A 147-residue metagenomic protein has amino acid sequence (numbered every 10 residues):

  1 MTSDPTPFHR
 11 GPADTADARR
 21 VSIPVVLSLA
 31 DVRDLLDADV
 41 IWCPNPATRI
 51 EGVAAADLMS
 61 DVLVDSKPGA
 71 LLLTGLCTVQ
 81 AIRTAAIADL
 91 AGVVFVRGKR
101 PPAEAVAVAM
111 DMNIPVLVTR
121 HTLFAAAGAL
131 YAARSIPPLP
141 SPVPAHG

Functional and structural regions predicted by a protein language model:
T2-G11, V32: Intrinsically disordered, low-complexity regions enriched in acidic/Ser/Thr/Pro/Gln residues
D4-F8, A47-R49, A54-L71, G75-H146: Feature captures the catalytic cores and cofactor-binding loops of soluble hydro-lyases/lyases that act on carboxylate
T15-D57: An N-cap/entry alpha-helix motif that binds or orients negatively charged groups
